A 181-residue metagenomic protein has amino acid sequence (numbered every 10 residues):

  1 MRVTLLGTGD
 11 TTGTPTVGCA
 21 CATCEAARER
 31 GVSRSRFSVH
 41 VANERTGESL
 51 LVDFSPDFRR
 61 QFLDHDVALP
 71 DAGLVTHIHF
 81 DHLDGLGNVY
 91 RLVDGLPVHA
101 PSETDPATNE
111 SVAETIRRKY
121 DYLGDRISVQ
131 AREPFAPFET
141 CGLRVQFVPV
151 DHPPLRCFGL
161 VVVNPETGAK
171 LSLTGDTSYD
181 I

Functional and structural regions predicted by a protein language model:
M1-D180: Binuclear metal-dependent hydrolase catalytic cores
